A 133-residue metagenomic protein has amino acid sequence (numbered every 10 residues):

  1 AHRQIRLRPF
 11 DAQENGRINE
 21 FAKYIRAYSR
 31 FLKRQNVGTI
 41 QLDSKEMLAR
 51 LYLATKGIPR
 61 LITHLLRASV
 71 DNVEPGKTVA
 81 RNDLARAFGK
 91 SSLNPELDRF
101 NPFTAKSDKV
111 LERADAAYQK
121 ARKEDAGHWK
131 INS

Functional and structural regions predicted by a protein language model:
A1-Q13: A short helix-turn-beta junction within AAA+ P-loop NTPase domains corresponding to the substrate/partner-engaging
E14-S133: C-terminal alpha-helical "lid" subdomain
